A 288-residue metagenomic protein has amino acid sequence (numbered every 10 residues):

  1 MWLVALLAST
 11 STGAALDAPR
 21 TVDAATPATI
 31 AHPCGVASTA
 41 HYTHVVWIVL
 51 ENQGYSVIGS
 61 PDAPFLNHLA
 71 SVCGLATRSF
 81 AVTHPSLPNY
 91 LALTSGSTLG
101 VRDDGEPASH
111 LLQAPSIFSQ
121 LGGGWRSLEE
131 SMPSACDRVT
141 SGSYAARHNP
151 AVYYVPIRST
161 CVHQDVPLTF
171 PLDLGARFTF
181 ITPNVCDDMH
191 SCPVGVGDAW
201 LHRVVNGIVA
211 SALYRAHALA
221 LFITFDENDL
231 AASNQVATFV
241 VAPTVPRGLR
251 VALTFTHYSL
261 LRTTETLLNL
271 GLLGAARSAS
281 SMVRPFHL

Functional and structural regions predicted by a protein language model:
M1-A18: Secretory targeting and sorting signals
R20-L288: N-terminal pro-sequences and low-complexity stem/linker regions of secreted or lumenal proteins
